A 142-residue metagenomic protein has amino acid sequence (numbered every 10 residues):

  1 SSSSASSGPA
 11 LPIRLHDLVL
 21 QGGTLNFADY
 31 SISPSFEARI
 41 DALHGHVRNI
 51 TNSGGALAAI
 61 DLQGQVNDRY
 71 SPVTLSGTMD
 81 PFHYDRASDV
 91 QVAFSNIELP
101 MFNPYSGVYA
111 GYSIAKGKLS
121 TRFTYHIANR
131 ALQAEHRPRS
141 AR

Functional and structural regions predicted by a protein language model:
S1-S2, R142: Short, intrinsically disordered, charge-balanced linker/junction segments flanking boundaries in proteins
S2-M101: Elongated, acidic membrane-bridging lipid-handling scaffolds and related periplasm/extracellular "bridge/tunnel" systems
P100-R142: Strand-loop-strand
